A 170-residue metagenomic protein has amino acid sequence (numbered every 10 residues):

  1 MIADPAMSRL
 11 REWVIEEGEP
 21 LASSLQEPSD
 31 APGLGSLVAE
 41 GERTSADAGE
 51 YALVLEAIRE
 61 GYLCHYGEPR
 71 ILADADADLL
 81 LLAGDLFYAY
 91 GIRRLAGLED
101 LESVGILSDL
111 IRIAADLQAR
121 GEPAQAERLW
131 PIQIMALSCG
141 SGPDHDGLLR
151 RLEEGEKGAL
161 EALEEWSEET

Functional and structural regions predicted by a protein language model:
M1-T170: All-alpha prenyltransferase/terpene-synthase fold signal
